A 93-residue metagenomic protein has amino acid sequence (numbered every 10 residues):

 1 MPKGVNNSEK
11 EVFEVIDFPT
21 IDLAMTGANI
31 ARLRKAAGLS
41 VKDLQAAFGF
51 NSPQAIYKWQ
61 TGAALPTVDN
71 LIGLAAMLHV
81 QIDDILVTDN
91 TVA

Functional and structural regions predicted by a protein language model:
K3-A36: A short, Lys/Arg-rich alpha-helix, primarily the initiator
A28, G38-L39, N51, P66-D69: Residue-level signal for the short linker/turn that defines the boundary of a DNA-recognition helix
A31, K42, I72: Residues within the helices of the helix-turn-helix
R34, Q45, A75: The alpha-helix within a helix-turn-helix
A37-K58: Short alpha-helical DNA-recognition segment
A47, D84-A93: Short amphipathic recognition helices of helix-turn-helix/homeodomain-type DNA-binding modules
D69-D84: DNA major-groove recognition helix of helix-turn-helix/homeodomain DNA-binding modules
